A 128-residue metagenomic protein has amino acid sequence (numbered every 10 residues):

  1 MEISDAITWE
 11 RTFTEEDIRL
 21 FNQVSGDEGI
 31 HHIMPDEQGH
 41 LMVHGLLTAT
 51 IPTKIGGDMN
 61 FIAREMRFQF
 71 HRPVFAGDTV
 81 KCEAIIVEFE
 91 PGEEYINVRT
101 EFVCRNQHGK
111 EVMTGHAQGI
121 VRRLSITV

Functional and structural regions predicted by a protein language model:
M1-A6, A76-T79, I85-V128: HotDog/MaoC-like acyl-thioester-processing domains
M1-I62, S125-V128: Hot-dog-fold acyl-thioester-processing enzymes
I7-F13, F68, A117-G119: Generic detection of short hydrophobic beta-strand segments and adjacent strand-loop junctions
A63-E65, T114: Hydrophobic residues on conserved beta-strands that form the core of alpha/beta folds
E65-H71: Short alpha-helix capping/helix-loop boundary micro-motifs
